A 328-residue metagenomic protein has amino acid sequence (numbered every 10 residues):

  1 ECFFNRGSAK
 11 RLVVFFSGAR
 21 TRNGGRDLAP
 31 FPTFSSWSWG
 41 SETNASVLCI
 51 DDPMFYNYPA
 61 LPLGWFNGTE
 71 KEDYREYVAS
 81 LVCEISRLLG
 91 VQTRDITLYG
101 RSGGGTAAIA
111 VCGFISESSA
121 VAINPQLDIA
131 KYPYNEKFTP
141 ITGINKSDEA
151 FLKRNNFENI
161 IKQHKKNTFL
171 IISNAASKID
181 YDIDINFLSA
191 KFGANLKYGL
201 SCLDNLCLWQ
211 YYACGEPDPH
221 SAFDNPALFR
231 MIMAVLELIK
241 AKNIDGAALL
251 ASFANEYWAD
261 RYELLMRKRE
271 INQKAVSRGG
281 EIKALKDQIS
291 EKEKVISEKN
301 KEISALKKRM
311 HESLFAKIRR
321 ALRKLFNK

Functional and structural regions predicted by a protein language model:
E1-A45, C49, P53-N57: Short, surface-exposed "cap/lid" segments of acyl-processing enzymes
L48-D73: Cap/lid segment of the alpha/beta-hydrolase catalytic domain
W65-L88: Alpha/beta-hydrolase active-site loop
V91-S102: Alpha/beta-hydrolase fold nucleophile elbow
G100-A110: Glycine-rich nucleophile elbow surrounding the catalytic serine of serine-hydrolase chemistry
A122-K131: Active-site nucleophile loop of the alpha/beta-hydrolase fold
A130-Y211, G215-M231, L236-A241, D245: The feature captures the conserved acid-bearing segment of alpha/beta-hydrolase catalytic domains
Y262-K328: Boundary detector for helix-to-coil junctions that initiate low-complexity/charged tails
